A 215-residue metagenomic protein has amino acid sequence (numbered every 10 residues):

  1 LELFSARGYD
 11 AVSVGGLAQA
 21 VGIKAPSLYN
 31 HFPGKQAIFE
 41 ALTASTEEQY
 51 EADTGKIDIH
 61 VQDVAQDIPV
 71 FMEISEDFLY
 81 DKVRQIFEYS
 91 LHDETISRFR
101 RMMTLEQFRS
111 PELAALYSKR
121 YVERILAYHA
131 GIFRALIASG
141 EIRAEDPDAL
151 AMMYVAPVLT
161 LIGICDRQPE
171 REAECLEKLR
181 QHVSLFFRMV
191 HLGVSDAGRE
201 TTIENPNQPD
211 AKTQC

Functional and structural regions predicted by a protein language model:
L3, A20, S45, Q85 (+2 more regions): Amphipathic alpha-helical interface segments
L3, Q49, D53, Y89 (+2 more regions): Short alpha-helical functional segments enriched in proximate histidine and acidic residues
L3-S45: Helix-turn-helix
K35, L42, T46, Y50 (+5 more regions): Hydrophobic/aromatic residues within well-ordered alpha-helical segments
A41, T54-E94, A151-Y154: Hydrophobic alpha-helical connector segments
P69-V70, R84-H92, R100-F108, F186-V190: Helix-loop "lid/cap" segments that line or gate small-molecule binding pockets
D77, L91-T104, F108-A138: Amphipathic alpha-helical packing segments from all-alpha helical-bundle domains
A115, K119, E123, F133-L185 (+3 more regions): Hydrophobic/aromatic-rich alpha-helical bundle segments in the mid-to-C-terminal region
